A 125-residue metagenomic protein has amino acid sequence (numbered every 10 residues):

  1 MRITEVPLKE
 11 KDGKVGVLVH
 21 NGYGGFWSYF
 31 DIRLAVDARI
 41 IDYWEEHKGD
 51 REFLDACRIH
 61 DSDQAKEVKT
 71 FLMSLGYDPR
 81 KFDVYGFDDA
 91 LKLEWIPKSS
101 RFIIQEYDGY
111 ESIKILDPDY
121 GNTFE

Functional and structural regions predicted by a protein language model:
R2-E125: Catalytic phosphate/metal-binding cores of nucleic-acid and nucleotide-processing enzymes, i.e., regions that mediate
